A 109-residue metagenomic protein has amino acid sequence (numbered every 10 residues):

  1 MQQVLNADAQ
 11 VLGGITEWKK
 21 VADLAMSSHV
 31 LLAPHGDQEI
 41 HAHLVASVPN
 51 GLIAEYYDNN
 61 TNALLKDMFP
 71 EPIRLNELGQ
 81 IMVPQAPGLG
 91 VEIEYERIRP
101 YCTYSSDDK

Functional and structural regions predicted by a protein language model:
M1-Q80: Shared catalytic-loop signature of beta/alpha-barrel
M68-K109: C-terminal extensions of enzymes
